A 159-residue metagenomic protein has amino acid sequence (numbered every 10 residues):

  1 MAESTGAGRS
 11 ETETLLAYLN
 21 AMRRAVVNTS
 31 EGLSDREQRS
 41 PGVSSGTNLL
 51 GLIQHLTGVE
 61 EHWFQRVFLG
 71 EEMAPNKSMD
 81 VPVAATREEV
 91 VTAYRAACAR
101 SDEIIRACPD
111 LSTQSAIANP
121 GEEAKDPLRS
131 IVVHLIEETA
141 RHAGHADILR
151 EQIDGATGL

Functional and structural regions predicted by a protein language model:
M1-A2, C108: Short acidic N-proximal helix/loop "leader" segments that mark the beginning of a domain or an inter-domain linker
A2-T5, T12-E31, D35-S78, I117-L159: Short, contiguous alpha-helical
V81-N119, D126-T139: Acidic/histidine-rich alpha-helical segments that form the ligand environment of transition-metal centers
